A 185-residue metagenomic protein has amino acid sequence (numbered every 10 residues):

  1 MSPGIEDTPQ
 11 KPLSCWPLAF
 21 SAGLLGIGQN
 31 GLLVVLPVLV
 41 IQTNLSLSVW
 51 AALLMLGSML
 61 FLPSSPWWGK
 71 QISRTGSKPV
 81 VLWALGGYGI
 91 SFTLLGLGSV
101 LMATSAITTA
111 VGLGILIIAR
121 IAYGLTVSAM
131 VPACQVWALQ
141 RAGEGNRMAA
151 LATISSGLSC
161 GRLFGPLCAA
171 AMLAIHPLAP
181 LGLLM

Functional and structural regions predicted by a protein language model:
P9-S58: Helix-loop boundary and gating motifs at the non-cytosolic
G23, A106-A129: Hydrophobic core of transmembrane alpha-helices in multi-pass small-molecule transporters, especially MFS/SLC-type
S58-P66, R162-L163: Residue-level signature of mid-helix packing/kink "hotspots" within the transmembrane helices of 12-pass Major
S64-S77, L173: Helix-to-loop junctions at the C-terminal end of transmembrane segments in multipass secondary transporters
G87-T109: C-terminal ends and interior cores of transmembrane alpha-helices in multi-pass membrane transporters/permeases
A119-L158: Cytoplasmic helix-loop-helix junction between adjacent transmembrane helices in 12-TM secondary transporters
I154, L158-M185: Helix-loop-helix hairpin linking two adjacent transmembrane segments in secondary transporters
